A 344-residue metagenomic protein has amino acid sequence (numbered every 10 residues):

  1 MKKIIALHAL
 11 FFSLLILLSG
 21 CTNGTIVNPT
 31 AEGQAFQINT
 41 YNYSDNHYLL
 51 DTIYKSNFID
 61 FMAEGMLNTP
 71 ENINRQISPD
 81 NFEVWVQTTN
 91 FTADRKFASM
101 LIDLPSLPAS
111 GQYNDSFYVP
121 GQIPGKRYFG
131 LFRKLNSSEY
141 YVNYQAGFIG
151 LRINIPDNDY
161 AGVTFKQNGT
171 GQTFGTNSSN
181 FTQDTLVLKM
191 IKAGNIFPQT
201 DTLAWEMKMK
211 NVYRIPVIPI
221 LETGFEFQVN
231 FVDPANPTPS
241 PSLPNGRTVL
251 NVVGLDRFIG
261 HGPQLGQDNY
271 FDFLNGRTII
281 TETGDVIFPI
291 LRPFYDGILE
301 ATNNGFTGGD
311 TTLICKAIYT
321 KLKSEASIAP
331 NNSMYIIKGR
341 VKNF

Functional and structural regions predicted by a protein language model:
M1-A9: Bacterial N-terminal signal peptides that target proteins for export
K2, C21-F344: Surface-exposed, low-hydrophobicity segments enriched in Gly/Pro/acidic/Ser residues that characterize the mature
H8-S19: Bacterial N-terminal signal peptides
